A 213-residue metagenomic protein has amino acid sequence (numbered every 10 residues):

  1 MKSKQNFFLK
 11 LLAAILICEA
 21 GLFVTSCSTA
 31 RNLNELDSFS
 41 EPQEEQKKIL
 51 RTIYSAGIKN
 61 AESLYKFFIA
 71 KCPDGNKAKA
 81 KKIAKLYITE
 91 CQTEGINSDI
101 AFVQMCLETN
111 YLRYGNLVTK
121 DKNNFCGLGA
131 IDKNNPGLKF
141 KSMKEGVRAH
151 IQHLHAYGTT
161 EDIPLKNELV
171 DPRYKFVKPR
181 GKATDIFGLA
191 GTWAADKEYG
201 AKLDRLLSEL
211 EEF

Functional and structural regions predicted by a protein language model:
K2, F23, C27-F213: Catalytic cores of secreted/periplasmic lytic hydrolases that degrade extracellular macromolecules
K2-L12: Bacterial N-terminal signal peptides that target proteins for export
L12-L22: Bacterial N-terminal signal peptides
